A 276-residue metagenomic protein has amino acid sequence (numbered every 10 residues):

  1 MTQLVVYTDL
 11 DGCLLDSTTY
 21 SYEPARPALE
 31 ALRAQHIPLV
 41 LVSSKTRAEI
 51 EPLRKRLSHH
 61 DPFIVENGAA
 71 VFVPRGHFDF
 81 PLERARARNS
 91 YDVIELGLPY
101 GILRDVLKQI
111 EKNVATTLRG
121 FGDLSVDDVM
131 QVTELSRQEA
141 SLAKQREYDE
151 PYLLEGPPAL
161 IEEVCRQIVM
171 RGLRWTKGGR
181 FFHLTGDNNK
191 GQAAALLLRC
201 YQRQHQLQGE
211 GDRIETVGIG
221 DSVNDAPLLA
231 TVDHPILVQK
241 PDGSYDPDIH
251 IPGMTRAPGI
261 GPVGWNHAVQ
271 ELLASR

Functional and structural regions predicted by a protein language model:
M1, Y22, F181-R276: Mg2+-dependent phosphoryl-transfer enzymes with acidic/Ser/Thr/Gly-rich catalytic loops
T2-T19, L229: Asp-based phosphoryl-transfer active-site loop
T2-T8, P24-I37, C200, I214: A short, Lys/Arg-enriched amphipathic alpha-helix followed by its capping loop at the start of a domain
Y22-G120: Active-site phosphate-binding/coordination module
P24, E49-P52, D128, E163 (+2 more regions): Phosphate- and divalent-cation-binding pockets in alpha/beta enzyme and binding domains that engage nucleotide-derived
P38, R174, H234-P235: Residue-level detector of anion-binding/catalytic polar loops
H60-E66, Q138-A140, P235-K240: Short hydrophobic/aromatic-enriched beta-strand-loop microsegments
V106, I110-V217: Conserved acidic, metal-coordinating active-site core of Asp-based, Mg2+-dependent phosphoryl-transfer enzymes
